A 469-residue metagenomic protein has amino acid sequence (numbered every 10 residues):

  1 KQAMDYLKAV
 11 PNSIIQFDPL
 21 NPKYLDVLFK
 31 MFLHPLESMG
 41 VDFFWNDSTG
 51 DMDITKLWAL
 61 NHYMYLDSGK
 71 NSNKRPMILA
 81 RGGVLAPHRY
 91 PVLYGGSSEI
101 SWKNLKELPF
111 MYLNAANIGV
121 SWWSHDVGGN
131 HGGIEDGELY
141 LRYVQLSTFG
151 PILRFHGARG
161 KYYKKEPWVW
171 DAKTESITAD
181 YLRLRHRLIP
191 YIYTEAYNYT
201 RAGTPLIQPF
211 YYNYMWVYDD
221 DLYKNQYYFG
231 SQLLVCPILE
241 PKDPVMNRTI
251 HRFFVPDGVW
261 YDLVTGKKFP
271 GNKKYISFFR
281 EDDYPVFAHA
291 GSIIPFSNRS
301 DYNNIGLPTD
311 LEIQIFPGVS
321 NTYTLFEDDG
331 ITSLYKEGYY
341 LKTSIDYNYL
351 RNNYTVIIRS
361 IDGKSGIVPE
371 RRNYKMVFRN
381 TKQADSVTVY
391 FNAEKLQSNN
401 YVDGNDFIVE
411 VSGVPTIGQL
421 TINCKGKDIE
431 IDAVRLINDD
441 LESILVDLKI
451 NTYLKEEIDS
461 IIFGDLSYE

Functional and structural regions predicted by a protein language model:
K1-H289: Catalytic-domain carbohydrate-binding cleft regions of carbohydrate-active enzymes
Y63, G69-P76, G96-E99, N104-M111 (+1 more regions): Conserved, charge-rich beta-strand/loop surface module that forms ligand/interface-binding patches within domains
D219-D221, N247, R280, Y339-L341 (+2 more regions): Residues that act as N-cap/strand-start positions at coil-to-secondary-structure junctions
K224-N225, H251, T343-I345, S398: Residue-level detector of beta-strand structural context in well-folded domains
Y228-F229, V255, Y349-R351, V402: Generic beta-strand structural signal
L233-L234, N352-V356, F407: Hydrophobic residues embedded in beta-strands of well-ordered beta-sheets
Y261-E281, S386-S412: Solvent-exposed beta-strand/loop surfaces of large extracellular or lumenal domains
A290-E394, G413-E469: Accessory, solvent-exposed terminal regions and/or long lumenal/extracellular loops of proteins
